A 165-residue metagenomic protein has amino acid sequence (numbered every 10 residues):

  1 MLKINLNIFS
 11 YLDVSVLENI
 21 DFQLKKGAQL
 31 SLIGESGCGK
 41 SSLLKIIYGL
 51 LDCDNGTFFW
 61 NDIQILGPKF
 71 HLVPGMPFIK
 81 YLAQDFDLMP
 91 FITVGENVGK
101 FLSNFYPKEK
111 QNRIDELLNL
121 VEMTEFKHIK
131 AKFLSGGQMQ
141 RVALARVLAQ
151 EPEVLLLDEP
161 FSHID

Functional and structural regions predicted by a protein language model:
Y48: Helix-to-loop junction immediately C-terminal to a conserved catalytic motif
G56-G67: Conserved ABC transporter NBD signature motif
I65-K80, N104: ABC ATPase NBD coupling module
E109-F126: Conserved ABC ATPase "signature" region
K130-L134, Q138: Conserved ABC ATPase signature
A149-E153: A short, proline-enriched helix->beta-strand linker immediately N-terminal to the Walker B motif in ABC-type P-loop
L155-E159: Catalytic Walker B motif of ABC-type/P-loop ATPase nucleotide-binding domains
